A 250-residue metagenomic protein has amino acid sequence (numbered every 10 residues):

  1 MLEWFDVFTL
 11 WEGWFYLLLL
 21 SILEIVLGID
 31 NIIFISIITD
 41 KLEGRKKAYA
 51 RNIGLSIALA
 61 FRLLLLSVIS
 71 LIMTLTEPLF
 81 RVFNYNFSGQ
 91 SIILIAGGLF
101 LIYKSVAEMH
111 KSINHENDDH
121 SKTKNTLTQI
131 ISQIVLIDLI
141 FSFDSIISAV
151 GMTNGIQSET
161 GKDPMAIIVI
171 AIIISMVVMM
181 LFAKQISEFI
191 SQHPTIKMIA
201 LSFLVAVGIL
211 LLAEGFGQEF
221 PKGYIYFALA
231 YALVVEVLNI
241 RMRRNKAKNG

Functional and structural regions predicted by a protein language model:
M1-G250: Multi-pass alpha-helical transmembrane bundle typical of ion/small-solute transporters and intramembrane aspartyl
